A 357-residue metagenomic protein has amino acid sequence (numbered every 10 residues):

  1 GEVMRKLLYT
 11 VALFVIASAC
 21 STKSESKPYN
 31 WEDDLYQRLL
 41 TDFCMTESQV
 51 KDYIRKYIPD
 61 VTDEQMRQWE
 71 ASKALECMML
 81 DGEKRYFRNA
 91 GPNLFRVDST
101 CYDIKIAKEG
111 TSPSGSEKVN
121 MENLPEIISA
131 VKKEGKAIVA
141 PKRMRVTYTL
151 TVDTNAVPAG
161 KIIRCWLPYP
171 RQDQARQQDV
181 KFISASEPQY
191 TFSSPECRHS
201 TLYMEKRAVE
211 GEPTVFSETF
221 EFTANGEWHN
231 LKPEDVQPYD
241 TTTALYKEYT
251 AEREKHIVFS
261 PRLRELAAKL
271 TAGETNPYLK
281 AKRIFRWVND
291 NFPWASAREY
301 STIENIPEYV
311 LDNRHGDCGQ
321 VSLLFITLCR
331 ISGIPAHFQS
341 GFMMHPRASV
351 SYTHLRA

Functional and structural regions predicted by a protein language model:
G1-V3: Short, Lys/Arg-enriched N-terminal segments with co-localized hydrophobic residues within the first ~10-30 amino acids
R5-T10: Sec-dependent signal peptide recognition, specifically the positively charged N-region followed immediately by
S18-A19: C-terminal motif of bacterial Sec signal peptides marking the signal peptidase cleavage site
E32-H229: Intrinsically disordered, low-complexity N-terminal segments that are enriched in acidic
C165, I284, N313-M343: Cysteine-centered nucleophilic/redox motifs
S194-D312: Acidic low-complexity segments
M343-S351: Beta-rich nucleic-acid/ligand-interaction surfaces
T353-A357: Conserved small/polar residues in nucleotide/adenosyl-binding loops
